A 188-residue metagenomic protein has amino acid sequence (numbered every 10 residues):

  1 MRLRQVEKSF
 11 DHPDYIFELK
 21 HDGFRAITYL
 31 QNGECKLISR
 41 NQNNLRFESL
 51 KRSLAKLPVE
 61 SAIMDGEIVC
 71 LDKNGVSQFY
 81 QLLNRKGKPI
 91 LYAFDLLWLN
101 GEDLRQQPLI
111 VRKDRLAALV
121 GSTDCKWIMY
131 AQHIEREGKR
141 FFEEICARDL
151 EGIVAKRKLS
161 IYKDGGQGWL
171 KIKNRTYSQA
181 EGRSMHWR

Functional and structural regions predicted by a protein language model:
M1-R188: Catalytic cores of nucleic-acid ligases and guanylyltransferases
